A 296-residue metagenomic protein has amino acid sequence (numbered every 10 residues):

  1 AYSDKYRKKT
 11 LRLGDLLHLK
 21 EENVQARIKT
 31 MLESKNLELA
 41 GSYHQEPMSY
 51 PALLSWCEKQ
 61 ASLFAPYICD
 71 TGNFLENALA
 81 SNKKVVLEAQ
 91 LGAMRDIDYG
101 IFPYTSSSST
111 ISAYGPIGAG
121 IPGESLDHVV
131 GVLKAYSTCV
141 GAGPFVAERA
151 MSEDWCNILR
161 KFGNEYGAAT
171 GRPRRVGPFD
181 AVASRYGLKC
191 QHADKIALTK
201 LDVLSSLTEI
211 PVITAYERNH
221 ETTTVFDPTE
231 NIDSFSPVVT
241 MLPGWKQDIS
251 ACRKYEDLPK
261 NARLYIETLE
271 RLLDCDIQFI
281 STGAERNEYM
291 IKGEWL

Functional and structural regions predicted by a protein language model:
A1-L296: Non-transmembrane, aqueous-exposed alpha-helical and coiled segments at domain scale
